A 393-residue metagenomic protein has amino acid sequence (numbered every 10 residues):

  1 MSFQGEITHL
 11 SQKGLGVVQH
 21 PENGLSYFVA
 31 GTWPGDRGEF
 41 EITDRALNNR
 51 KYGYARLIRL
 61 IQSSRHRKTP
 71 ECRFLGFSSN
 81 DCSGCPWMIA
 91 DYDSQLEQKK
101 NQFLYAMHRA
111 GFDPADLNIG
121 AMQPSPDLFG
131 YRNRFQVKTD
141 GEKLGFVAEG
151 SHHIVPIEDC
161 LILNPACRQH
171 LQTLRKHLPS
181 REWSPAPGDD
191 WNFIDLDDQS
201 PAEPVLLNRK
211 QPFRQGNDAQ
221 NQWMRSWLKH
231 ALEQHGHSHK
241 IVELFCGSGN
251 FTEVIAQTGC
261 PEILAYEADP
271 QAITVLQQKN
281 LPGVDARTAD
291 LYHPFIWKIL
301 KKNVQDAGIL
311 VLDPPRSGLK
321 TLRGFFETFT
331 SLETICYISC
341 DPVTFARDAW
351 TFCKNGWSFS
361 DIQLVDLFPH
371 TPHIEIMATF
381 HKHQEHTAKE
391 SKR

Functional and structural regions predicted by a protein language model:
M1-S78: Terminal RNA-binding accessory module
H9-S11, P34, D127-Y131, H370-P372: A short catalytic or substrate-binding loop motif that flags glycine-/basic-rich loops and adjacent residues that bind
Q12-K13, H177, P185-R393: Rossmann-like S-adenosyl-L-methionine
V18, G35, C85, D341 (+1 more regions): Residue-level signal for inorganic ion chemistry
G35, L163, N217: Short, conserved phosphate/pyrophosphate- and ester-handling motifs at nucleotide-, phospho-/glycolipid
E39-E41, Q136, V242: Hydrophobic beta-strand signal
E41-L47, K138-D140, I194-L196, H381-H383: Short beta-strand micro-motifs enriched in acidic
I58-P179: Extended interfacial segments that mediate partner engagement and assembly in macromolecular machines
